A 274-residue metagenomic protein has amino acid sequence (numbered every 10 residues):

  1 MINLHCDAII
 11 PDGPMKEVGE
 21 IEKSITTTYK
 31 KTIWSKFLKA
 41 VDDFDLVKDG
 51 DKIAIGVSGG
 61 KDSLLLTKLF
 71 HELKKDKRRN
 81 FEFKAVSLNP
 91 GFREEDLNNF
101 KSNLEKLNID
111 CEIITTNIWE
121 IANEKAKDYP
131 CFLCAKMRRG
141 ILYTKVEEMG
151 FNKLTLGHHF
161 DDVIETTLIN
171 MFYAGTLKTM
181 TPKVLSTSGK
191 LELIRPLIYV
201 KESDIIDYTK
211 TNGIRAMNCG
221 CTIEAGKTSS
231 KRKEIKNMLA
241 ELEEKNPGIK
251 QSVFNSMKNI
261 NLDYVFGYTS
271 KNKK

Functional and structural regions predicted by a protein language model:
I2-N3: Cys-dependent protein tyrosine phosphatase-like superfamily
C6-T167, Y173-T176, T181, S203-T211: ATP-dependent adenylation/nucleotidyltransferase module used to activate substrates
T27, K31, E94, K136 (+6 more regions): Electropositive phosphate-/nucleotide-binding environments in soluble metabolic enzymes
K36, A40, M171, Y208 (+3 more regions): Residues that form generic nucleotide/phosphate-binding pockets
E82-F83, D161-E241: Catalytic subdomain that performs nucleotidyl-dependent activation
P90-F92, I118-E120, V184-T187, V200 (+2 more regions): Residue-level detector of flexible, active-site-proximal loop/helix-junction positions within diverse enzyme catalytic
K136-M149, K183-G189, L239-S256: Short, basic, helix/turn surface patches
I214-K274: The feature marks non-catalytic terminal segments
